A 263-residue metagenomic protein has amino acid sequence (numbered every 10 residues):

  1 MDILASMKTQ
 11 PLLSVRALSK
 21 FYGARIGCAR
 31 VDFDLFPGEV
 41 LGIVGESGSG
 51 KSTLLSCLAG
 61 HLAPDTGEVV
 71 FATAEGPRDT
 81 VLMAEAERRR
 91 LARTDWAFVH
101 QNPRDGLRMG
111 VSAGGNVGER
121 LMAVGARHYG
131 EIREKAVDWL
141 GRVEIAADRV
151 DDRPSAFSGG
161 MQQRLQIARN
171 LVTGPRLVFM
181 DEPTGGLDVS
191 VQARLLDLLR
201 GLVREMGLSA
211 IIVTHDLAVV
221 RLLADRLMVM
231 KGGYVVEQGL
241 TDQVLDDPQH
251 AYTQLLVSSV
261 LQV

Functional and structural regions predicted by a protein language model:
V44-E46: The feature captures the beta-strand-to-loop junction immediately N-terminal to the Walker
A59: Helix-to-loop junction immediately C-terminal to a conserved catalytic motif
E68-R90, V244: ABC ATPase NBD Q-loop/coupling interface
R153-F157, M161: Conserved ABC ATPase signature
Q238-G239: ABC ATPase "signature
